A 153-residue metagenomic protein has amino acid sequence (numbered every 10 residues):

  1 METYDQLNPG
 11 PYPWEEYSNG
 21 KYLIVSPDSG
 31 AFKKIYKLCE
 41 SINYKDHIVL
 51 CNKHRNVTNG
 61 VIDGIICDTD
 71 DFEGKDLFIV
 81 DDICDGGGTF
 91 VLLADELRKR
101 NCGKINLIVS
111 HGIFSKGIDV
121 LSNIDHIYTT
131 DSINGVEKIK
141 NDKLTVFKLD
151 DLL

Functional and structural regions predicted by a protein language model:
M1-L153: PRPP-associated nucleotide enzymes
